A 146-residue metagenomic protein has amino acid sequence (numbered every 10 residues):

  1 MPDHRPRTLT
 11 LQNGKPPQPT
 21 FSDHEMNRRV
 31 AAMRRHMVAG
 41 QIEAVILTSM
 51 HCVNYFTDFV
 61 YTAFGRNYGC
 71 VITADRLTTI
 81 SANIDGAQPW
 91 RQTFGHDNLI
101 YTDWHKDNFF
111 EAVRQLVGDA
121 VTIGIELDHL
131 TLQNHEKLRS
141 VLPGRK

Functional and structural regions predicted by a protein language model:
M1-K146: A composition/biophysics-driven feature that prefers long, compositionally simple stretches
